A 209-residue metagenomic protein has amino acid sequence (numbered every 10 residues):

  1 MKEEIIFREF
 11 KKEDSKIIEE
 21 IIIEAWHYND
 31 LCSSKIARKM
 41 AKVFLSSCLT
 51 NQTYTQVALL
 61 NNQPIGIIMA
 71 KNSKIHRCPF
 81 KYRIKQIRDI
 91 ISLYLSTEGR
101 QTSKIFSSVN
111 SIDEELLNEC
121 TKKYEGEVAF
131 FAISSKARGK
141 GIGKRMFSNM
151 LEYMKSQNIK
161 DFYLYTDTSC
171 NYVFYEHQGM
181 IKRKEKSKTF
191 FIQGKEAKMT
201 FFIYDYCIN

Functional and structural regions predicted by a protein language model:
E4-E20, N72: A short beta-loop-alpha structural element at the N-terminal edge of CoA-dependent acyl/N-acetyltransferase catalytic
S34-T55, L60-N61, M69, L116: Active-site rim helix/loop that mediates acceptor-substrate recognition in acyltransferases
K74-E125, F191-K195: Conserved acyl-donor/pantetheine-binding loop and adjacent beta-alpha core of acyl/acetyltransferases and related
E125-G126, M154-D167: Conserved GNAT acetyl-CoA-binding A-motif
A129-F131, S135-R138, Y163-V173, T189-I192: Conserved beta-strand-loop-alpha-helix junction that forms the acyl-donor binding cleft
I133, G139-E152, H177: Conserved acetyl-CoA-binding loop-helix of GNAT-fold acetyltransferases
K144, S156, T168-E185: Conserved active-site alpha-helix within GNAT-family acetyltransferase domains
Y163, I181-K198: Conserved catalytic-core motifs of GNAT/GCN5-like acyltransferases
